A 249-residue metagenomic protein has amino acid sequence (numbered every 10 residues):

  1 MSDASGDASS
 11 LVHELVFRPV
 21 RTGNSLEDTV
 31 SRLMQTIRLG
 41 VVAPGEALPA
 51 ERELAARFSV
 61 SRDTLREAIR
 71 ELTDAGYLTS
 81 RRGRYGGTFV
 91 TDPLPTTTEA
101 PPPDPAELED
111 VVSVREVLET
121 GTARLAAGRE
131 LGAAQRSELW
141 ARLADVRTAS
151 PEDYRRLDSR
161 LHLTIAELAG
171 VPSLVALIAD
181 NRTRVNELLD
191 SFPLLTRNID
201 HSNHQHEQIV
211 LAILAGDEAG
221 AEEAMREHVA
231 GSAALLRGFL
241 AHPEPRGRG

Functional and structural regions predicted by a protein language model:
M1-L118, R124: Short linear motifs at protein or domain termini
M1-V16, E222-G249: C-terminal effector-binding regulatory domain of bacterial HTH transcription factors
G40, T97, N181-L188, F192 (+2 more regions): A short secondary-structure junction motif
V114-S191, H201-Q208, G220-A230: Conserved amphipathic alpha-helical segments that form helical-bundle/coiled-coil interaction surfaces
I213-A219: Short acidic-aromatic low-complexity motifs
